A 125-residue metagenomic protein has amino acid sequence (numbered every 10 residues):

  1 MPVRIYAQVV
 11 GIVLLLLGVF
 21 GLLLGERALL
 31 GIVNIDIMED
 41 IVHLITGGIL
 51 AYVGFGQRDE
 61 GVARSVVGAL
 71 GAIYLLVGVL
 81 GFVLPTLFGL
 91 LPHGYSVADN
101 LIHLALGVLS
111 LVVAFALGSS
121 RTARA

Functional and structural regions predicted by a protein language model:
M1-A125: Membrane-interface extramembranous regions
